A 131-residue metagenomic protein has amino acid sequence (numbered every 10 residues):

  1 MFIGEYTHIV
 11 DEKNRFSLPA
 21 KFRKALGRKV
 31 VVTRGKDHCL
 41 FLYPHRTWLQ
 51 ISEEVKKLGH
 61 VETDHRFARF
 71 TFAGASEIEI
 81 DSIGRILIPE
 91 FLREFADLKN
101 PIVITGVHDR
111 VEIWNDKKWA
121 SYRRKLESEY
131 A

Functional and structural regions predicted by a protein language model:
M1-H8, E12, K21-I78, S82-I83 (+1 more regions): Flexible "stalk/tail and boundary" regions
R15: N-terminal beta-strand/alpha-helix entry module and adjacent surface of metal-dependent catalytic domains
